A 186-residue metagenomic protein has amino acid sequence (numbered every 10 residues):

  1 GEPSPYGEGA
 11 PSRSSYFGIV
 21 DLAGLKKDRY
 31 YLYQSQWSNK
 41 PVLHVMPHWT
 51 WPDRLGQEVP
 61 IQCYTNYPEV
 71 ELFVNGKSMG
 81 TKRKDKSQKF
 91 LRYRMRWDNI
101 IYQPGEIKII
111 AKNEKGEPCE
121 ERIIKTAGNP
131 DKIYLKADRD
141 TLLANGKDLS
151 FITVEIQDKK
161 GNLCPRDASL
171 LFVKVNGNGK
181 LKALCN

Functional and structural regions predicted by a protein language model:
G1-L143, K159-K160: Substrate-binding clefts and catalytic carboxylate motifs of secreted carbohydrate-active enzymes
P60, F151, L170: Broad gene-expression machinery/nucleic-acid interaction feature
T65-N66, P165-S169: Short coil-to-beta strand junction motifs in C2/discoidin
T65-Y67, I156, V175-G177: Flexible glycine-/small-residue-rich
N66, L149-F151: Short, small/polar residue-rich loop motifs at catalytic or cofactor-binding pockets
K77-G80, A168-N186: Short, well-ordered beta-strand segments
Y102-E106, K147-L149, A168: Extracellular Ig-like/FN3 beta-sandwich strand-entry sites
S150, Q157-N162: Solvent-exposed, low-complexity, repeat-rich "mucin-like" stalks and linkers
